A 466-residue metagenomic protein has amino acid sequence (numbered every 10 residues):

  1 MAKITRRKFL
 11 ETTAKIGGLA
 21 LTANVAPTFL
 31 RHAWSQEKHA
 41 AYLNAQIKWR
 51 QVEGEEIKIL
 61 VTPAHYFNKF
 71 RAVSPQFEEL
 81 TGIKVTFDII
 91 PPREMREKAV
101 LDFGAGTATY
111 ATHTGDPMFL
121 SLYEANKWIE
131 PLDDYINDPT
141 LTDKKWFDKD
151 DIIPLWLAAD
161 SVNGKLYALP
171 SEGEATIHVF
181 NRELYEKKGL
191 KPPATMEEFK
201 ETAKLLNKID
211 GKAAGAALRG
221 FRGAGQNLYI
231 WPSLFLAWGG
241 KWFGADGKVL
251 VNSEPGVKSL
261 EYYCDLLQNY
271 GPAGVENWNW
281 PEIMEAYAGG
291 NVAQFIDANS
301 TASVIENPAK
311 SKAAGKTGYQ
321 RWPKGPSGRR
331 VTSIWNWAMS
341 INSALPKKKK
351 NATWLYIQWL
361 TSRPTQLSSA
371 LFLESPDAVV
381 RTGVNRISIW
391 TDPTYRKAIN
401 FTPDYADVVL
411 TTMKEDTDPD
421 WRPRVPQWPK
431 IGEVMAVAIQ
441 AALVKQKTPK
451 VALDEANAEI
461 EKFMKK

Functional and structural regions predicted by a protein language model:
A2, K8-H32: N-terminal export signals
E37-Q51, P117-A175, N227-I230, A314-Q320 (+1 more regions): Hinge/lid segment of periplasmic solute-binding proteins
H39-L43, R50-V52, E56, K84 (+3 more regions): Conserved C-terminal helix/tail region of periplasmic/extracytoplasmic solute-binding proteins
N44, K48-G54, D133-D151, G220-F221 (+6 more regions): Short, solvent-exposed loop/beta-turn-alpha elements that line the ligand-binding surface or hinge of extracytoplasmic
Q51, N137-T140, S300-A314, G325-V434: C-terminal lobe and pocket-closing loops of periplasmic/extracytoplasmic Venus-flytrap solute-binding proteins
P75-I152, E183-A194, A286, G290-Q294 (+1 more regions): Extracytoplasmic "Venus flytrap"/periplasmic binding protein-like
L157-S171, T176, K200-V249, P255 (+1 more regions): Extracytoplasmic/periplasmic solute-binding protein
T202-L205, D246-N277, G318, W322: Glycine-centered hinge/linker elements that transmit conformational signals in sensory and ligand-binding systems
